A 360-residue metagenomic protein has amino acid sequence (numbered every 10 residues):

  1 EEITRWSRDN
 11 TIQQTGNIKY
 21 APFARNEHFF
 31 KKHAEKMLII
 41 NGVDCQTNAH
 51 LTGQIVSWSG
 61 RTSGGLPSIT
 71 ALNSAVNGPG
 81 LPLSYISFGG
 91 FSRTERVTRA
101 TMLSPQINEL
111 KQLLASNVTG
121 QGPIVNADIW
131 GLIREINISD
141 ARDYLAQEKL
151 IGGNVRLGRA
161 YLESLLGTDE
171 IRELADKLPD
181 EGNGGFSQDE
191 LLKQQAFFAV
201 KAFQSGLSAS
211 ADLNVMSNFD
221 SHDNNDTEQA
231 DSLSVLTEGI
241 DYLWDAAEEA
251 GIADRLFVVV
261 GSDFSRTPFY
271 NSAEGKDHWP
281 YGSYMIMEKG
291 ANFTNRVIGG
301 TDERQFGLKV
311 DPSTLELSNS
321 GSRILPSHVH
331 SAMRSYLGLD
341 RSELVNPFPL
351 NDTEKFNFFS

Functional and structural regions predicted by a protein language model:
E1-S360: Ligand-binding pockets and gating/stacking loops
